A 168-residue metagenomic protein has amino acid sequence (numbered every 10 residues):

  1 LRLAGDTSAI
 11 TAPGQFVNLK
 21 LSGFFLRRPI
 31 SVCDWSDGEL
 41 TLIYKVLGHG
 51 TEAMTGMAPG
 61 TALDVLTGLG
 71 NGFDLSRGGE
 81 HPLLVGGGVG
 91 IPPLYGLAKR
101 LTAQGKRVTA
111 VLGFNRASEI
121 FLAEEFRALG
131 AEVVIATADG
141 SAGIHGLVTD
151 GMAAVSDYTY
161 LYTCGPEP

Functional and structural regions predicted by a protein language model:
L1-T61: Ferredoxin-reductase
H49-P168: FNR/FR-type flavoprotein reductase catalytic core
